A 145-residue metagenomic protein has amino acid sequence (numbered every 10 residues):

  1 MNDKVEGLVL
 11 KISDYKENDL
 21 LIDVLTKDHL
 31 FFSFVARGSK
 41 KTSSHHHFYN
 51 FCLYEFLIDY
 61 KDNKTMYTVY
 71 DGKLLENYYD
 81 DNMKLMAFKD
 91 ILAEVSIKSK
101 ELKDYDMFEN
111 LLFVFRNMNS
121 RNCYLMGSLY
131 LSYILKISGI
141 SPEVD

Functional and structural regions predicted by a protein language model:
M1-L20, L25-D145: Non-catalytic alpha-helical scaffolds and adjoining flexible linkers that form interface surfaces for assembly
